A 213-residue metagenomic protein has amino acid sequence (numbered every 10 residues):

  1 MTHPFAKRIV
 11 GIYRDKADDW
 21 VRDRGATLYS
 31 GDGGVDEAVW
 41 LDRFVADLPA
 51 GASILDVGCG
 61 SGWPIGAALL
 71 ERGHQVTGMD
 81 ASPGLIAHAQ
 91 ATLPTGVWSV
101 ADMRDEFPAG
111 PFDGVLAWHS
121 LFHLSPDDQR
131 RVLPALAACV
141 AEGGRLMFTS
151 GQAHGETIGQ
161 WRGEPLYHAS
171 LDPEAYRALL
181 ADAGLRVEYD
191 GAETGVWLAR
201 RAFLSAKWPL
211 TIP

Functional and structural regions predicted by a protein language model:
M1-P49, H154: Conserved class I S-adenosyl-L-methionine
L55-V57, S61-D105: Class I SAM-dependent methyltransferase SAM/SAH-binding core
F107-V115: A short acidic, Gly/Pro-enriched loop at the edge of an enzyme's catalytic core that lines a small-molecule cofactor
G114-D127: A short SAM/SAH-binding and catalytic strip from SAM-dependent methyltransferases
R130-E142: A short glycine-rich, Lys/Arg-flanked "PGG" loop and its adjoining helix->strand segment in the class I
G143-S150: Conserved beta-strand signature within the Rossmann-like core of class I S-adenosyl-L-methionine
G151-Y167: Short, glycine-/aromatic-enriched active-site segment of Class I SAM-dependent methyltransferases
H168-A183: Short alpha-helix
